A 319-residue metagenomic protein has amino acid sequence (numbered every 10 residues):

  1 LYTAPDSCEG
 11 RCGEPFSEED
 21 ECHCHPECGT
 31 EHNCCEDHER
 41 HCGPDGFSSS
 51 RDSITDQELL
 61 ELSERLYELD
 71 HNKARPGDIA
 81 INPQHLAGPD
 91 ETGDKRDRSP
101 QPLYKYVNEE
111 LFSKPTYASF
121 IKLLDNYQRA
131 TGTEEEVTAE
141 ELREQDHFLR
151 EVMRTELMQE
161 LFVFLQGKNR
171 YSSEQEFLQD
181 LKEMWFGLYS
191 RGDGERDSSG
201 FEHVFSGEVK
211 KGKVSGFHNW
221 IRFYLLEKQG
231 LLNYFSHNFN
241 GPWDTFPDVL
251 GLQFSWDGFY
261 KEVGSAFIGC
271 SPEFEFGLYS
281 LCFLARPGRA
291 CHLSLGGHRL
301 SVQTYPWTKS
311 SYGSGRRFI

Functional and structural regions predicted by a protein language model:
L1, P26, P44-S53, R316: Polar low-complexity intrinsically disordered regions
Y2-P44: Secreted, short cysteine-rich peptides and small extracellular cysteine-rich domains stabilized by multiple disulfide
C12, C24-H25, L181, L278 (+1 more regions): Generic structural hydrophobic/aromatic packing signal, biased to beta-strands
F16, S294-S301: Short linear interaction motifs
P26-T30, S173, C270, S310-G313: Generic detector of ordered secondary-structure context
D45-G296: N-terminal "domain-start" segment
L300-I319: Extended hydrophobic
